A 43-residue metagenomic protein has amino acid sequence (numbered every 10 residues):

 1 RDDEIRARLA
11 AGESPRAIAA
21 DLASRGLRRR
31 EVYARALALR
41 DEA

Functional and structural regions predicted by a protein language model:
R1-R29, Y33, A38-A43: A C-terminal functional module that forms or caps the active site or interfaces directly with catalytic machinery
